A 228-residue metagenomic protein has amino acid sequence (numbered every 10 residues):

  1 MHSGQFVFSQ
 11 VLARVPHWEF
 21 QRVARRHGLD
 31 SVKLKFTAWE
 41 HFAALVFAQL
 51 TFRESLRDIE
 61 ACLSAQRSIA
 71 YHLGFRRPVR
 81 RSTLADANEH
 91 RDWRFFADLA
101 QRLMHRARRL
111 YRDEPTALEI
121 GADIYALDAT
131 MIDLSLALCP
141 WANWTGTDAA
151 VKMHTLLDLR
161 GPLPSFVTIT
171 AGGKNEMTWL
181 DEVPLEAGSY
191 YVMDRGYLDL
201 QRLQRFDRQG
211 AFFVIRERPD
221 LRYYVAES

Functional and structural regions predicted by a protein language model:
M1-S228: Conserved, well-structured functional cores that handle cations and Mg-NTP chemistry
